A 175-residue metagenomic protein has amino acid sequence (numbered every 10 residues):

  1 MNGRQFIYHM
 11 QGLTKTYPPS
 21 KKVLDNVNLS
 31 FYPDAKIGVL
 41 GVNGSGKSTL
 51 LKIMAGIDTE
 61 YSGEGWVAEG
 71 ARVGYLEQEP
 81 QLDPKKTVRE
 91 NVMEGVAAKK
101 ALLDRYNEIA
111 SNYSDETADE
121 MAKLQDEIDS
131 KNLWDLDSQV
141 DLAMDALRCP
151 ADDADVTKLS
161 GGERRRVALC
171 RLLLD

Functional and structural regions predicted by a protein language model:
M1-D175: ABC ATP-binding cassette signature C-motif
